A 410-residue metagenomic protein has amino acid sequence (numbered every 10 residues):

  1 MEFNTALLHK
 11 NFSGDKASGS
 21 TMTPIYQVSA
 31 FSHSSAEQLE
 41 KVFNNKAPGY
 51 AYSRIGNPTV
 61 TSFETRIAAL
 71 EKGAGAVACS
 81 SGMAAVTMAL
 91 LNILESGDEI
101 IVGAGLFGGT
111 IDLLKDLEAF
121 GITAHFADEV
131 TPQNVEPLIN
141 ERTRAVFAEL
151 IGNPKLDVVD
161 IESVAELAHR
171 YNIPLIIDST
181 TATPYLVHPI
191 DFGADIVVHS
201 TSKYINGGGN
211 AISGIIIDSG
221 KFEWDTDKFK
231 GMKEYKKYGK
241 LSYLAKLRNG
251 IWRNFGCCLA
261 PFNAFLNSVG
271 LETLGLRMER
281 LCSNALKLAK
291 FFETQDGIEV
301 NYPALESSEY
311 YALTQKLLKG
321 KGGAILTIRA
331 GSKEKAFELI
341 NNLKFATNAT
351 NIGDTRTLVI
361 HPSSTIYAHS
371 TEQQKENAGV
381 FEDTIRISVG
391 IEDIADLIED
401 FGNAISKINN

Functional and structural regions predicted by a protein language model:
M1-A47: N-terminal glycine-rich, Lys/His-bearing helix-loop that initiates the first secondary-structure elements of many
L7-K16, A76-Q295, N301: Conserved PLP-enzyme active-site core in the AAT-like
L7-P24, E334-Q374: C-terminal core of ALDH-fold dehydrogenases
A30, D218-F222, A330-E334: Short loop segments at secondary-structure junctions
A30, S35-T87, G109-D116: Conserved N-terminal alpha-helix of the aminotransferase class I/II PLP-enzyme fold
K115-D116, T123-A124, P137, E141-R144 (+3 more regions): PLP-dependent enzyme catalytic core of the Aspartate aminotransferase-like
I217, T327-R329, S388-G390: Short hydrophobic/aromatic beta-strand micro-patches that form the beta-sheet surface supporting nucleotide- or nucleic
F255-C258, T273, M278-T350, S370-E376: Conserved small-domain helix->loop->beta segment predominantly found in fold-type I
